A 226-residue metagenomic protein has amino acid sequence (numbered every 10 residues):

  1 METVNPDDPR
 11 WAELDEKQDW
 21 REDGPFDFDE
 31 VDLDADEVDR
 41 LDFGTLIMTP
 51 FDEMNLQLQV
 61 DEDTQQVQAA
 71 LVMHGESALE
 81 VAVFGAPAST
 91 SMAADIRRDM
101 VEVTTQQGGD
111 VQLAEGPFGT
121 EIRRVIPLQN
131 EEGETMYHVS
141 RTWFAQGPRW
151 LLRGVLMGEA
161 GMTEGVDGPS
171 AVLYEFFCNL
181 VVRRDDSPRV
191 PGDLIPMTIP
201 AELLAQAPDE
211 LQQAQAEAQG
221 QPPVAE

Functional and structural regions predicted by a protein language model:
M1-A69, E134, E159-E226: N-terminal targeting sequences that direct proteins away from the cytosol to non-cytosolic compartments
Q59, V81-V83, M92, M100 (+1 more regions): Long amphipathic alpha-helical segments with strong coiled-coil/leucine-zipper propensity
A69-A94: A short acidic-to-branched-hydrophobic micro-motif
L71-M73, W143-W150: Short glycine/proline-enriched loop/turn "hinge" motifs that connect secondary-structure elements and lie
G75-A78, E134-M136, W150: Short acidic/polar mixed-charge low-complexity motifs
V81-V83, L151-M162: Short, well-ordered beta-strand elements
D99-Q107, F176-R183: Conserved short hydrophobic interaction patches
M100-Q146: Signature of long, low-cysteine stretches enriched in small and polar/charged residues
